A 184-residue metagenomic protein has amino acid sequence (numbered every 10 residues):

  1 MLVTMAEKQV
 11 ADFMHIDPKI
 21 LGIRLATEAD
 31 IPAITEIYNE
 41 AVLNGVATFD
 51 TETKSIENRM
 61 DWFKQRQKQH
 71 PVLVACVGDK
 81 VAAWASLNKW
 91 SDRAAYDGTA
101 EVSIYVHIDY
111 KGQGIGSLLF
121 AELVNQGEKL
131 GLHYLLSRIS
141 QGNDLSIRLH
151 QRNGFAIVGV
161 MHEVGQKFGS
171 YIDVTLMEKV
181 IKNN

Functional and structural regions predicted by a protein language model:
L21, K80-W84, I172: Glycine-rich phosphate/pyrophosphate-binding loop shared by adenosine-nucleotide-utilizing enzymes
G22-I34: A short beta-loop-alpha structural element at the N-terminal edge of CoA-dependent acyl/N-acetyltransferase catalytic
T35-W62: Conserved GNAT-fold acetyl-CoA-binding loop/helix
K54-D109, F120-A121, Q126, V180-K182: Acetyl-CoA-dependent GNAT
K89, L136-I139, Q151, A156-D173: Conserved catalytic-core motifs of GNAT/GCN5-like acyltransferases
K111, S137-I147: Conserved beta-strand-loop-alpha-helix junction that forms the acyl-donor binding cleft
G112-Q126, R148-R152: Conserved acetyl-CoA-binding loop-helix of GNAT-fold acetyltransferases
G127-I139: Conserved GNAT acetyl-CoA-binding A-motif
